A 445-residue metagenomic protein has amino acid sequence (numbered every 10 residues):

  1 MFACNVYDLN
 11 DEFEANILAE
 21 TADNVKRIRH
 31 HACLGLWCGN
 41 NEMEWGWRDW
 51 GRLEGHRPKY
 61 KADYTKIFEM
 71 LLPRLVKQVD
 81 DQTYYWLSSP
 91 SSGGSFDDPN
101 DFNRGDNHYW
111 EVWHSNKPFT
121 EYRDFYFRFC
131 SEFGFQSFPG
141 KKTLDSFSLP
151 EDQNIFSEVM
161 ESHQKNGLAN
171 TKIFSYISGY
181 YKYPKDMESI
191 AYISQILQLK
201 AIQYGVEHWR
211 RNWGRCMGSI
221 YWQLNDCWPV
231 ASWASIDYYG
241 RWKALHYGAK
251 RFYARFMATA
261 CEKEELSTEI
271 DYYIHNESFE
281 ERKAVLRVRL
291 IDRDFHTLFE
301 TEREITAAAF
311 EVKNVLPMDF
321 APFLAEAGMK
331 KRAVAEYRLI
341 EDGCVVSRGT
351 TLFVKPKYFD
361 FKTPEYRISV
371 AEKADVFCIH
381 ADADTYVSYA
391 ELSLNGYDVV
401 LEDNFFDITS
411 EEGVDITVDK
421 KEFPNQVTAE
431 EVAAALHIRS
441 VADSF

Functional and structural regions predicted by a protein language model:
M1-Y84, S89, F96: Active-site mouth of glycoside hydrolases
W37, R74-K77, L87-F96, R104 (+1 more regions): Substrate-binding clefts and catalytic carboxylate motifs of secreted carbohydrate-active enzymes
A231-S232, T301-R303, G349: Short hydrophobic alpha-helix segments
W242, R251-A260, V345-D375: Long, low-complexity ectodomains and other extracytoplasmic segments of secretory-pathway proteins
T268-T306, V312-P317, A333-I340, I379-D382 (+1 more regions): Beta-strand-rich binding/interaction modules
A284, P317-P364, K421-F445: Terminal connector regions
V285-M329, Y397-Q426: Intrinsically disordered, low-complexity Pro/Gly/Ser/Thr-rich segments with frequent PxxP/GP/PP motifs and embedded
F361-S410, V414-D419: C-terminal accessory/binding modules appended to enzymatic or scaffolding proteins
